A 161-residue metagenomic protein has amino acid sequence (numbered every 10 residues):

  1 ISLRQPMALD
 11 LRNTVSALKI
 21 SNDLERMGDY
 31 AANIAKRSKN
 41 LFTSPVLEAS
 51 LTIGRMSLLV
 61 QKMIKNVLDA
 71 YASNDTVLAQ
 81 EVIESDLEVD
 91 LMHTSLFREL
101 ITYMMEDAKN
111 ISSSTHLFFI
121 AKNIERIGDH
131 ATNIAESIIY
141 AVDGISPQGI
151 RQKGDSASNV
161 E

Functional and structural regions predicted by a protein language model:
I1-E161: Cytosolic, long alpha-helical scaffolding segments
